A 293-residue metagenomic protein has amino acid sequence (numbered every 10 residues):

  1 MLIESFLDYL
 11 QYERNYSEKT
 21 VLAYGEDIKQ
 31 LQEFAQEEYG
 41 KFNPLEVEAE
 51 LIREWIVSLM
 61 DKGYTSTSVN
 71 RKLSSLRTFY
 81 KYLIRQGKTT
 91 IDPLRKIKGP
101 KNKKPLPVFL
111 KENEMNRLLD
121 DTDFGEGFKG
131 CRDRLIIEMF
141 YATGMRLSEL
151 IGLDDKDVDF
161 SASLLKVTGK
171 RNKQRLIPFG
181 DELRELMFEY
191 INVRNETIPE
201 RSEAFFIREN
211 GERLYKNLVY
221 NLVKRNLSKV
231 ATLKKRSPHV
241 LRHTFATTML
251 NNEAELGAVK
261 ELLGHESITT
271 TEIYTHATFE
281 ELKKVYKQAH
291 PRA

Functional and structural regions predicted by a protein language model:
M1-A293: Conserved catalytic core of the tyrosine transesterase superfamily
